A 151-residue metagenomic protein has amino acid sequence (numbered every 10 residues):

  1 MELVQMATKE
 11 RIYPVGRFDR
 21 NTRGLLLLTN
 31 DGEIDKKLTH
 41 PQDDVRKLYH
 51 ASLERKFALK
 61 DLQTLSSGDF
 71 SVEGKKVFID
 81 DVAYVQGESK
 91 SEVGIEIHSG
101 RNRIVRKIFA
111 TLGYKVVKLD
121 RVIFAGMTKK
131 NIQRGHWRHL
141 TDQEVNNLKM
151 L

Functional and structural regions predicted by a protein language model:
M1-L151: Basic, flexible Lys/Arg- and Gly-enriched helix-loop patches that mediate nucleic-acid binding at interfaces with rRNA
